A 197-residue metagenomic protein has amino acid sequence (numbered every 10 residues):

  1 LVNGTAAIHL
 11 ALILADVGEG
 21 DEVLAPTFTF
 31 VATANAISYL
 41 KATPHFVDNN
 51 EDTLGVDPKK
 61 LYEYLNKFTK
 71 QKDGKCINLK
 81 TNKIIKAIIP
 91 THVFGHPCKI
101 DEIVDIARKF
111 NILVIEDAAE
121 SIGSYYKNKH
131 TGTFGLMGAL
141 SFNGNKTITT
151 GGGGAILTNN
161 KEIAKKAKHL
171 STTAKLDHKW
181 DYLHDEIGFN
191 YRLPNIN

Functional and structural regions predicted by a protein language model:
L1-A6, F28: Conserved N-terminal alpha-helix of the aminotransferase class I/II PLP-enzyme fold
G4, N50-E51, N128, G144: Short, acidic/glycine-rich phosphate-metal binding loop used to engage nucleotide
I8-L12: Short, conserved alpha-helix that lines the donor NDP-sugar binding/gating region of sugar-transfer enzymes
I13-V93, P97-K109, L113-A118, Y125: PLP-dependent aminotransferase-like
E63-Y64, H130-F134: Short, hinge-like loop/turn segments at secondary-structure boundaries
S121-K127, F134-N197: Active-site region of PLP-dependent enzymes
